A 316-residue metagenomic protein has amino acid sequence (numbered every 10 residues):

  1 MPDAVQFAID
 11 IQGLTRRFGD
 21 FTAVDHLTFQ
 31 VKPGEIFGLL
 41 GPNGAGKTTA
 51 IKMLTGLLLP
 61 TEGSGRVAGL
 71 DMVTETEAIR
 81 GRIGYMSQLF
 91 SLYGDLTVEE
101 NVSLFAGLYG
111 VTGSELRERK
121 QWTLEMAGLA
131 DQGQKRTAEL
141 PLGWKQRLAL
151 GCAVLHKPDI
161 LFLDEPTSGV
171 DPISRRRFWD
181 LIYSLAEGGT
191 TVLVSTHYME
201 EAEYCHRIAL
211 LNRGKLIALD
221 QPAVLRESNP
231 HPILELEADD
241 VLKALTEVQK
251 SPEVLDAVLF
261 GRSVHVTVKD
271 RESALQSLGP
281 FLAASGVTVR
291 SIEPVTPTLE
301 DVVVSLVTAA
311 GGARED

Functional and structural regions predicted by a protein language model:
G63-D71, I79: Conserved ABC transporter NBD signature motif
D95, R136-G143: Conserved ABC ATPase signature
S103, G107, S114-Q132: Conserved ABC ATPase "signature" region
L150: Hydrophobic anchor residue at the start of the ABC signature
K157: Conserved catalytic motifs of ABC-family nucleotide-binding domains
L161-D164: Catalytic Walker B motif of ABC-type/P-loop ATPase nucleotide-binding domains
